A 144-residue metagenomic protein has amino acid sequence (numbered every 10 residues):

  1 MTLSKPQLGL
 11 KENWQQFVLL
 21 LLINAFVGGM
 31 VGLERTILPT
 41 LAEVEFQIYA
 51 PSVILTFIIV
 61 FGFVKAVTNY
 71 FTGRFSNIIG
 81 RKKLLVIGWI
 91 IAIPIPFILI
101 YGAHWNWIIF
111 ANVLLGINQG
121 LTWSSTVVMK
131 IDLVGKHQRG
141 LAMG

Functional and structural regions predicted by a protein language model:
P6-G62: Helix-loop boundary and gating motifs at the non-cytosolic
L20, N106-N112: Short hydrophobic/alpha-helical segments at membrane-entry points of transmembrane helices in Major Facilitator
F61-Y70: Residue-level signature of mid-helix packing/kink "hotspots" within the transmembrane helices of 12-pass Major
G80, Y101-N106: Helix-breaking motifs and short loop linkers at transmembrane-helix boundaries and internal kinks in secondary membrane
I90-A103: C-terminal ends and interior cores of transmembrane alpha-helices in multi-pass membrane transporters/permeases
A111-G144: Cytoplasmic helix-loop-helix junction between adjacent transmembrane helices in 12-TM secondary transporters
